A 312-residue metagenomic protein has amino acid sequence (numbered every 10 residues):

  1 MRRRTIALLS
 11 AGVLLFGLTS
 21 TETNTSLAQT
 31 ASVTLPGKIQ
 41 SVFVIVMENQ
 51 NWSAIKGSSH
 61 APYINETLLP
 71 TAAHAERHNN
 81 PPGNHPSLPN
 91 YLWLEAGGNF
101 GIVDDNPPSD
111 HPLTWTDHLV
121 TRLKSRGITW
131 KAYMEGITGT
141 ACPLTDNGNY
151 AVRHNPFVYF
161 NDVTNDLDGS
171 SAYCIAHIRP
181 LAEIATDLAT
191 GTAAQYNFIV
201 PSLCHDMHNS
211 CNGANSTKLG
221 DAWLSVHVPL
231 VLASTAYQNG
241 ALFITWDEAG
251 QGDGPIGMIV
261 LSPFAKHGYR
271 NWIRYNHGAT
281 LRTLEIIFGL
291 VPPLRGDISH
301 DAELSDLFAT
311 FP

Functional and structural regions predicted by a protein language model:
M1-S26: Secretory targeting and sorting signals
L27-P312: N-terminal pro-sequences and low-complexity stem/linker regions of secreted or lumenal proteins
